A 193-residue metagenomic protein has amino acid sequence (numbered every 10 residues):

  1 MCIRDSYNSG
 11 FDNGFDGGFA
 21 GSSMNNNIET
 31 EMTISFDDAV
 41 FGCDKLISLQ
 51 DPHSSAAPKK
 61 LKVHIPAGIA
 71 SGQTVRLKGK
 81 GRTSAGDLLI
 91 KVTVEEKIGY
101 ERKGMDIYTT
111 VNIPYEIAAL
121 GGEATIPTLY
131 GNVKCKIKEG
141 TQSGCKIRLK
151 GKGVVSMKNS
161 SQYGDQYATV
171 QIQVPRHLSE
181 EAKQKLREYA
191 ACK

Functional and structural regions predicted by a protein language model:
M1-I3: Short, small-residue-biased leader/transition segments that mark boundaries at the very start of proteins
G18-G21: Short boundary/loop segments of OB/S1/cold-shock single-stranded nucleic-acid-binding domains
E29-T33, I107-T110: Charged, amphipathic alpha-helical segments
T30-F36, C43-L49, G72-L77: Extracytoplasmic assembly/pore-lining segments of large envelope/extracellular complexes
A56-K193: Intrinsically disordered, low-complexity linker/assembly segments
